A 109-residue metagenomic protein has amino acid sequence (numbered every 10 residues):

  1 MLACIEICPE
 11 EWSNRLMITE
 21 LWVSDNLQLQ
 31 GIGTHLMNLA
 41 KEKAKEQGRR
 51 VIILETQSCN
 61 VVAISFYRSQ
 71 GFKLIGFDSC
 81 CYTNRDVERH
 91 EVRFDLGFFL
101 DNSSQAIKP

Functional and structural regions predicted by a protein language model:
M1-T19, S24, M37-N38, C80 (+1 more regions): Acetyl-CoA-dependent GNAT
E10, E46-Q47: Alpha-helix C-cap/termination motif
S13, V61-V62: Short alpha-helical
V23, L29-E46, S65-S69: Conserved acetyl-CoA-binding loop-helix of GNAT-fold acetyltransferases
Q28-L29, V51-I52: A generic structural signal for short
A44, I53-T56: Alpha-helical transmembrane segments of multi-pass integral membrane proteins, characterized by long hydrophobic
R50, Q57-V61, Q70-K73, C80-P109: C-terminal "cap" of GNAT-fold acetyltransferases
